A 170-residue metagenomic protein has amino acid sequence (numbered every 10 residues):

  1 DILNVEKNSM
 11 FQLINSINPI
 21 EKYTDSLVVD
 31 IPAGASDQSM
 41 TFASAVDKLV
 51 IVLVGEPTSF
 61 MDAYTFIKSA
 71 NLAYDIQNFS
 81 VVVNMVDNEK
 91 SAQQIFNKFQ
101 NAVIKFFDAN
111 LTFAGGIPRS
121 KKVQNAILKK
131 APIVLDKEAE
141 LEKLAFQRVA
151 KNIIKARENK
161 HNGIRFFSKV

Functional and structural regions predicted by a protein language model:
D1-K22, I127-K129: P-loop/Walker-type NTP enzyme "switch/lid" segment
S16-Y23, S36-T58: Inter-motif core of Ras-like GTPase G domains
A45-K48, Y74-F79, L111-T112: Short glycine-/polar-rich loops that comprise or flank the Walker A/P-loop and associated switch/sensor motifs
V54-G55, F79-Q93, G116-V123, E138: G-domain G4 guanine-recognition motif of GTPases
P57-S80, Q94, F99-A102: Anionic-ligand binding region
F106-V134, F146: Beta-strand-loop-alpha "switch" segments that mediate conformational coupling across diverse proteins
L128-V170: NTP-binding/hydrolysis catalytic cores, primarily Walker-type P-loop NTPases
